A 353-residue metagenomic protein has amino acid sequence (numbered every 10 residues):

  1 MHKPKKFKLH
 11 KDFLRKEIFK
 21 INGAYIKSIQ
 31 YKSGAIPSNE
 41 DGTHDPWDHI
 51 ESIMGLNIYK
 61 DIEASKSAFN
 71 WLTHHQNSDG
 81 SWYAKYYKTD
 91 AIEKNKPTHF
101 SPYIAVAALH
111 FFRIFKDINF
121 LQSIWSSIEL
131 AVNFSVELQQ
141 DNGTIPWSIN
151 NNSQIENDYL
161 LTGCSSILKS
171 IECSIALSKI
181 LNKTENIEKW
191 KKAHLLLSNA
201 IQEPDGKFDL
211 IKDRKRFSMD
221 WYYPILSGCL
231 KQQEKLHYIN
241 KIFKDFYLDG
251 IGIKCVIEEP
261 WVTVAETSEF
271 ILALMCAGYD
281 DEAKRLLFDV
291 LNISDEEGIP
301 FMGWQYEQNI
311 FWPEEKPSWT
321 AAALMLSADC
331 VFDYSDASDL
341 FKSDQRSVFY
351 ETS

Functional and structural regions predicted by a protein language model:
H2-D12, I50-I62, Y103-F120, S166-K183 (+3 more regions): Well-ordered alpha-helical scaffold segments within catalytic/enzyme domains
H2-T43, K66-K96, S101, W125 (+3 more regions): Extended glycan-interaction surfaces of carbohydrate-active proteins
D45, P97, S101-I104, L160 (+4 more regions): Residues that mark the junctions of alpha-helical repeat units in TPR/alpha-solenoid scaffolds
H99, N119-S126, T162-S165, L181-K192 (+1 more regions): Residues within HEAT/ARM-like alpha-solenoid scaffolds
C164-D205: Active-site neighborhood of glycoside hydrolase catalytic domains
